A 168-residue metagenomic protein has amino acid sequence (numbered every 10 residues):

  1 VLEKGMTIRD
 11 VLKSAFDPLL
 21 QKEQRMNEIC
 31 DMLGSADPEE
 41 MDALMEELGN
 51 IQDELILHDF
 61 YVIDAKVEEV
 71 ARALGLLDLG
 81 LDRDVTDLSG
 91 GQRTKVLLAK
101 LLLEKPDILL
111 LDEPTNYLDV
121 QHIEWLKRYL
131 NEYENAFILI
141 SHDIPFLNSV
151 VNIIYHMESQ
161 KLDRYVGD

Functional and structural regions predicted by a protein language model:
V1-D168: ABC ATP-binding cassette signature C-motif
